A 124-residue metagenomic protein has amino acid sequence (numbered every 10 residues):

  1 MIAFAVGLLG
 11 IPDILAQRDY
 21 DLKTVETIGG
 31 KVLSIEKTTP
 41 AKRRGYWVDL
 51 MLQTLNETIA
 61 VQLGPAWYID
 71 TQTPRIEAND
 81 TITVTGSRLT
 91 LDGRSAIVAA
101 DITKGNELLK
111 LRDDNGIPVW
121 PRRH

Functional and structural regions predicted by a protein language model:
M1-L8: Bacterial N-terminal signal peptides
G10-T27: Short boundary/loop segments of OB/S1/cold-shock single-stranded nucleic-acid-binding domains
K23-T24, D70-R75, L91: Short, surface-exposed secondary-structure edge patches
T24-R44: Structural detector for short beta-strands of small beta-barrel domains
V25-T27, G45-W47, E77-T81, I97: Extracytoplasmic
K42-L63: OB-fold (S1/OB) nucleic-acid-binding surfaces
Y68-V84: Short nucleic-acid-contacting surface segments enriched for D/E, G, S/T with interspersed K/R
L89-G116: OB-fold/S1-family single-stranded nucleic acid-binding modules
